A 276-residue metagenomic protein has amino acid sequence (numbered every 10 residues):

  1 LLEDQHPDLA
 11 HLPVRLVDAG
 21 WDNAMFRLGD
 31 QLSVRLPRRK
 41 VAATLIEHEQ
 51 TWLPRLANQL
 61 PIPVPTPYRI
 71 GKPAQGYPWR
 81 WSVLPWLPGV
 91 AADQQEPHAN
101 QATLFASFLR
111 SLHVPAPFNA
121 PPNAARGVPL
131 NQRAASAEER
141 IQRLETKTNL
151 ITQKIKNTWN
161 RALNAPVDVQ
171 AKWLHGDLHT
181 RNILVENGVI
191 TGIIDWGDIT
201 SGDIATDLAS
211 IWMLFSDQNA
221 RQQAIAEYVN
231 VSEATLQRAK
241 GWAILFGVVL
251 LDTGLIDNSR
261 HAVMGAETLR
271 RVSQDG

Functional and structural regions predicted by a protein language model:
L1-P7: Juxta-kinase regulatory segment immediately upstream of eukaryotic protein kinase catalytic domains
D8-E139, R143-L150, D168: ATP-binding pocket architecture of kinase catalytic cores
W21-L28, V34, P67, W159-L208: Active-site acidic catalytic loop and adjacent metal/ATP-binding pocket of ATP-dependent phosphoryl transfer enzymes
G29-L32, P61, G188, F215-D217 (+1 more regions): Short glycine/proline-enriched coil/turn segments at helix->beta-strand junctions
K172, R260-H261: The feature marks helicase ATPase cores and/or their adjacent C-terminal helical subdomains in SF1/SF2/AAA+ helicases
A205-A234, K240-R260, L269-R270: Active-site activation/catalytic loop segments of kinase-like enzymes and analogous catalytic loops in related
E267-G276: Amphipathic, Lys/Arg-enriched alpha-helical patches that create a basic surface for binding polyanionic ligands
